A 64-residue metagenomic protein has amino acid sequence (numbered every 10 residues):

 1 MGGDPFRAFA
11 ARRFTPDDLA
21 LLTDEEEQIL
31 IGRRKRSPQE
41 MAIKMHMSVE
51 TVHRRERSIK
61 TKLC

Functional and structural regions predicted by a protein language model:
G3-L19: Short, Lys/Arg-enriched N-terminal segment that forms or immediately precedes the first helix of a structured domain
L19-E26: Short helix-coil-helix linker/hinge
E27-I31: Hydrophobic residues on short alpha-helical segments
K35-S37: Residue-level signal for the short linker/turn that defines the boundary of a DNA-recognition helix
E40-M47: Short alpha-helical "recognition helix" segments of helix-turn-helix
E50, R57: Key DNA-contact positions within bacterial/archaeal DNA-binding proteins
K60-C64: Short, Lys/Arg-enriched C-terminal cap helix and immediately downstream tail that follows
